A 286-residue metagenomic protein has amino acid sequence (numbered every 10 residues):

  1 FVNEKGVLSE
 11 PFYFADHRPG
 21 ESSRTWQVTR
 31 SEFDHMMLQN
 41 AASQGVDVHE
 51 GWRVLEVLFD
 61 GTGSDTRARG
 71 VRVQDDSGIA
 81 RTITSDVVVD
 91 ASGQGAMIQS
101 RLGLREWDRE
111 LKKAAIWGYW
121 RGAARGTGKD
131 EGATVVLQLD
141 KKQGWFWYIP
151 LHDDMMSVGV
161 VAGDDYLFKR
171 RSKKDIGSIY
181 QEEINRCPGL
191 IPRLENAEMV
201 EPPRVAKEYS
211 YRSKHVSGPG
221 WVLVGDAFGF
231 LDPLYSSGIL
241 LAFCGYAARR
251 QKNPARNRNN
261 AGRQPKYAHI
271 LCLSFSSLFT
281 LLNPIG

Functional and structural regions predicted by a protein language model:
F1-F33: A conserved beta-strand/loop capping segment in the N-terminal third of enzymes that catalyze redox or closely related
H17-G20, G163-L167, F228-F230: A short, flexible beta-alpha/helix-coil linker loop
W26, R30, V87, W117 (+5 more regions): Tryptophan-centric aromatic hotspots in well-structured domains and transmembrane helices
E32, M36, G93, L241-A248: Short amphipathic alpha-helical face segments that pack within enzyme cores and frequently flank/anchor catalytic
H35, A91-S92, A227, P233: Generic detector of well-ordered alpha-helical packing
Q39-N196: Predominantly flavin-linked oxidoreductase catalytic cores and closely associated redox partners
F168-A248: FAD/FMN-dependent oxidoreductases across multiple families
Y235, R250-G286: Active-site-proximal substrate-binding core of FAD-dependent oxidoreductases
